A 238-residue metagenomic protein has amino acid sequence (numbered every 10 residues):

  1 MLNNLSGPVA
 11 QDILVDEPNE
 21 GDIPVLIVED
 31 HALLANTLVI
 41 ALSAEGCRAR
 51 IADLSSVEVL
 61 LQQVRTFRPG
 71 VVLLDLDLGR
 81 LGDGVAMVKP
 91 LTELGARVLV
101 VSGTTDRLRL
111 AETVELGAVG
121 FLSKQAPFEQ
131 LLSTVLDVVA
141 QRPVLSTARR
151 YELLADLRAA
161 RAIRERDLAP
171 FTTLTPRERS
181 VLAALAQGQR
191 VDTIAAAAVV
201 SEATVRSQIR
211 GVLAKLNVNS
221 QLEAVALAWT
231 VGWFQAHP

Functional and structural regions predicted by a protein language model:
L2, V9, L213-P238: Basic, Lys/Arg-enriched C-terminal extension of HTH/homeodomain DNA-binding domains
E29-H31: Conserved acidic carboxylate
C47-V57, Q63, V218: Short hydrophobic/Thr-rich beta-strand motif most characteristic of the beta2 strand and flanking loop of CheY-like
L74-D77, S102: Active-site residues of response regulator receiver
G82-A96: Short amphipathic alpha-helix used as the core "switch/output" element in two-component signaling
L110-V114, G120, K124-T172, P176: Short, flexible helix-to-coil linker/hinge segments that flank and couple to helix-turn-helix
A162-T204: Helix-turn-helix DNA-binding segment
G188-E223, L227: Recognition helix of helix-turn-helix DNA-binding domains
